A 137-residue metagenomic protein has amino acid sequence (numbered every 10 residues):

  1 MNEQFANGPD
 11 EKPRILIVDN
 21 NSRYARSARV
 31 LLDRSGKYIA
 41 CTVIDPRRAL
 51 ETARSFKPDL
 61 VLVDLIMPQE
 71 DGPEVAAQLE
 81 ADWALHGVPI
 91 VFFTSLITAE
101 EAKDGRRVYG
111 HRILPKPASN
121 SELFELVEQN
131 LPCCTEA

Functional and structural regions predicted by a protein language model:
M1-L16, S121-A137: Non-catalytic signal-transmission and effector/linker regions of two-component phosphorelay proteins
S22-C41: Two-component/phosphorelay signaling modules centered on CheY-like receiver
V43-R47: Conserved Asp/Asn-Gly motif in the active-site loop of CheY-like receiver
F56-L62, I66: Active-site beta3 strand of CheY-like receiver
P68-Q69, T98: The feature encodes the CheY-like receiver
K116: A Lys-centered signature of the CheY-like receiver
